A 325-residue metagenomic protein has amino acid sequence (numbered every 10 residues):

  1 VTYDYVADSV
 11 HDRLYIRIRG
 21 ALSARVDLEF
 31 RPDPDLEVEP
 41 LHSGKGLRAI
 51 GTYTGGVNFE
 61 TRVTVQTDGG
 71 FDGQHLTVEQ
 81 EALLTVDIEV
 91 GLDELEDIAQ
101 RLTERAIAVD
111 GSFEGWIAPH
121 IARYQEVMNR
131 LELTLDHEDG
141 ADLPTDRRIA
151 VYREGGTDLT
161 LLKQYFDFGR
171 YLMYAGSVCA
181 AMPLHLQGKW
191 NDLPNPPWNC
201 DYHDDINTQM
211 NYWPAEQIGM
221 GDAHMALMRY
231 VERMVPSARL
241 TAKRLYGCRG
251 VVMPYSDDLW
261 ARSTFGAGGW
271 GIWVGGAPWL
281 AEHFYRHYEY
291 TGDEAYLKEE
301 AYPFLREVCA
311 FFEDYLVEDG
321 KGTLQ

Functional and structural regions predicted by a protein language model:
V1-Y202, M220-T241: Acidic/polar, glycine-enriched structural segments that form the non-catalytic walls/loops of the carbohydrate-binding
T2-D4, D8-I16, A21-L22, P32-P34 (+2 more regions): A conserved hydrophobic secondary-structure block that centers on an alpha-helix together with its immediately flanking
S177-I206, W213-E282, Y288, A295-E299 (+2 more regions): Helix-terminus loop motifs that line ligand-binding clefts
